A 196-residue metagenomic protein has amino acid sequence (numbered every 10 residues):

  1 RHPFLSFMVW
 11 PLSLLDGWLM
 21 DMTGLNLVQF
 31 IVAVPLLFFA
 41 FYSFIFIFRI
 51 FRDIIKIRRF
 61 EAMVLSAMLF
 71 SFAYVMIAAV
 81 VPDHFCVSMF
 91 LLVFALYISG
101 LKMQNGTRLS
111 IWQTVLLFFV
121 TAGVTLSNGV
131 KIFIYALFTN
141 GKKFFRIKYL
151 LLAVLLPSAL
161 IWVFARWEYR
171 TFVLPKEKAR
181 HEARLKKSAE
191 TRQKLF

Functional and structural regions predicted by a protein language model:
R1, A153-F196: Aromatic-rich transmembrane-lumenal/periplasmic boundary elements in polytopic membrane proteins
R1-N26: Short hydrophobic/aromatic helix or loop-helix immediately within or flanking a transmembrane segment in polytopic
L19-Y42: Loop-to-helix entry region of an early transmembrane alpha helix in multi-pass inner-membrane enzymes
L25, Q29, A33, L65-F90: Aromatic- and kink-enriched transmembrane "portal" helix at the membrane-lumen/periplasm boundary that abuts
I47-S71: Transmembrane-helix signature of polytopic, membrane-embedded enzymes that assemble or transfer cell-envelope glycans
R52-F60, M103-L109, T139-Y149: Membrane-interface helix-boundary motifs at transmembrane edges
V87-Q104: Specific aromatic-rich, kink-prone transmembrane helix
R108-N140, L152-S158: Membrane-interface alpha helices of multi-pass inner-membrane proteins
